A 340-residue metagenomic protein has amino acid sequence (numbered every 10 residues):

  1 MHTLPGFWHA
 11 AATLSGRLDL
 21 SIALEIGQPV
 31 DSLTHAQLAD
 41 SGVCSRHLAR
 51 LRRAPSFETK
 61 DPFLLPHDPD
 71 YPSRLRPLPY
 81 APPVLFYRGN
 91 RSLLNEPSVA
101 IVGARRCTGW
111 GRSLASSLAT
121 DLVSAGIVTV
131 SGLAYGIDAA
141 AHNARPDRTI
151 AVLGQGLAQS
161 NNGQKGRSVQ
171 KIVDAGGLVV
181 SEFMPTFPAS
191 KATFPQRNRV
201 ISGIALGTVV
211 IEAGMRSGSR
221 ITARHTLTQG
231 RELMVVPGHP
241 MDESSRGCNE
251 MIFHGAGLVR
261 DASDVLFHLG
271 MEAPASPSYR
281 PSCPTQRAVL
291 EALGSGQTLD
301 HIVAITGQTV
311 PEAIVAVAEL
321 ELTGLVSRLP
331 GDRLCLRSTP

Functional and structural regions predicted by a protein language model:
M1-P72, V235, T323-P340: Short, small/acidic-rich helices and loops at N termini and domain boundaries of DNA replication/processing enzymes
H2-L4, D61, P66-P340: Glycine-biased, small-residue-rich flexible motifs in mid-sequence functional cores and linkers
